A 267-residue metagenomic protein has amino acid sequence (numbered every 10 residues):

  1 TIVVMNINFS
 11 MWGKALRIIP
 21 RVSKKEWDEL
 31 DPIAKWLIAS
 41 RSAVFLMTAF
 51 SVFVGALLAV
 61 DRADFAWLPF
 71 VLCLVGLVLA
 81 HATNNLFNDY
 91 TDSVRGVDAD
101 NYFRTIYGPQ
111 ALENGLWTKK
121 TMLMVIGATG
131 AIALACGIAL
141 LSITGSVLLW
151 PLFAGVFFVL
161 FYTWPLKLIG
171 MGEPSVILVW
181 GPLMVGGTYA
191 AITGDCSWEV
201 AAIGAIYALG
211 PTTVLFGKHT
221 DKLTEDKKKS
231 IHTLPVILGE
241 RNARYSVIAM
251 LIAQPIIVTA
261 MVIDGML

Functional and structural regions predicted by a protein language model:
I2-I18, Y207-L267: C-terminal membrane-associated helical module and adjoining short loops/tails
I2-L68, L72, I169-G172: Topogenic membrane-insertion module of multi-pass membrane proteins
F45-A49, W67-V75, L123-G127, L148-F153 (+3 more regions): Hydrophobic alpha-helical transmembrane segments
L46, F50-V54, S175-Y189, Y207 (+1 more regions): Small-residue-rich segments of transmembrane alpha-helices in multi-pass membrane proteins, especially helix faces
V54, A63-Y90, L149-L160, S197-G217: Membrane-embedded alpha-helical segments that form the functional core of polytopic membrane enzymes, especially those
L79-R104, T212-P235: Acidic (Asp/Glu-rich) catalytic motifs at the cytosolic membrane interface
N101-S142, H232-M266: Multi-pass membrane catalytic core of lipid/isoprenoid biosynthesis enzymes
G108-D195: Intramembrane alpha-helical segments
